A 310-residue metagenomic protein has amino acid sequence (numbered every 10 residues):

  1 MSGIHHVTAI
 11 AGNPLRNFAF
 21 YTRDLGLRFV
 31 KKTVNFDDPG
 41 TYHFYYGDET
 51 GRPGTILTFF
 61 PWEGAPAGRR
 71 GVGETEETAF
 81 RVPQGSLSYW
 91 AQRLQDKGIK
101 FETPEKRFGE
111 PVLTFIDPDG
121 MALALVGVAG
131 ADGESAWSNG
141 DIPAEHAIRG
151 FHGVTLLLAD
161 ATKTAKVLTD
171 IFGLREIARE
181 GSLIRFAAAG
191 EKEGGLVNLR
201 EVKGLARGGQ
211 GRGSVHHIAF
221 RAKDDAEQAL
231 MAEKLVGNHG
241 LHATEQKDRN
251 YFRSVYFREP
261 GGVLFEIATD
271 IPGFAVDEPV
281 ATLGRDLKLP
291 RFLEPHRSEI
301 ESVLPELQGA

Functional and structural regions predicted by a protein language model:
M1-R16, T75-V82, G130-A165, G211-R221 (+1 more regions): N-terminal beta-strand motif that seeds the catalytic metal site of vicinal oxygen chelate
S2-G12, E63-R93, P111-I116, R149-A159 (+2 more regions): Vicinal oxygen chelate
I10-P53, D96, P104-T114, L156-R200 (+1 more regions): Core segments of cupin and vicinal oxygen chelate
N13, D48, V82-Q84, D117 (+7 more regions): Non-catalytic surface loops within mature trypsin-like serine protease
K31-F36, Y46-F80: Conserved donor-binding loop and adjoining core beta-sheet/short helix segment in diverse acyl/aminoacyl transferases
T33, S88-G150, R179-N198, E233 (+1 more regions): Vicinal oxygen chelate
A65-A67, D132-N139, V202-R207: A short, acidic/glycine-rich surface segment
E145-A232, V236-H242, E259: Surface-exposed interaction/gating patches
